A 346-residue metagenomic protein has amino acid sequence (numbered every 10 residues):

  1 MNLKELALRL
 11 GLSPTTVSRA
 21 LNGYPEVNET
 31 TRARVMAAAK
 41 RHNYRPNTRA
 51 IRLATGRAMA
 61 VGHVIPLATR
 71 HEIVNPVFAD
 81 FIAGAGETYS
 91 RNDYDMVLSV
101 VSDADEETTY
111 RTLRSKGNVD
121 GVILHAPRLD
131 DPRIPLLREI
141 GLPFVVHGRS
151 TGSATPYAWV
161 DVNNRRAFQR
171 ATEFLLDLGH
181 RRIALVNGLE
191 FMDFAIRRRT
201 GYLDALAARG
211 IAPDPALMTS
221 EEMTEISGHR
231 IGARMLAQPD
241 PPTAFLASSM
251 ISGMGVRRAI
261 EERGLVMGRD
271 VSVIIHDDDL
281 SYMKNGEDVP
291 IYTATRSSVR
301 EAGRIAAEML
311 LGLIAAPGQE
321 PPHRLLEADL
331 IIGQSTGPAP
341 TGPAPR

Functional and structural regions predicted by a protein language model:
M1-A60, P343-R346: N-terminal helix-turn-helix DNA-binding module of bacterial transcription factors
A7, L124, L246-S248: Short beta-strand scaffold positions
S13, M59, D120, R181-R182 (+1 more regions): Short acidic/polar active-site loop segments enriched in Thr and Asp
A60-V64, A68-E173, D177, A237 (+2 more regions): Alpha-helical recognition/docking segments in bacterial nutrient-uptake and carbohydrate-utilization systems
L67-D80, L98-E107, V160-R170, V186-A233 (+4 more regions): Hinge/beta->alpha junction and helix N-cap segments in small-molecule ligand-binding domains
R181-R182, P213-L217, M267-V273: Short acidic capping loops at alpha-helix termini that bridge into adjacent secondary structure
A233-R234, Q238-R346: Flexible loop/turn connectors
